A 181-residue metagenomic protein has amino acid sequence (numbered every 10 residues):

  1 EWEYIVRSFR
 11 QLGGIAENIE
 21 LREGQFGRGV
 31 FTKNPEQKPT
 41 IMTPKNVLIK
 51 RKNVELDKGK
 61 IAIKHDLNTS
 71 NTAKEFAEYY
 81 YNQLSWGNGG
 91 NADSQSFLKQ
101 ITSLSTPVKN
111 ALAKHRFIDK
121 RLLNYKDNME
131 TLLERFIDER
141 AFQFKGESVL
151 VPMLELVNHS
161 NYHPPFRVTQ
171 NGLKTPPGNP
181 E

Functional and structural regions predicted by a protein language model:
E1-E181: Conserved catalytic SET/PR domain of SAM-dependent protein methyltransferases, capturing the structural core that binds
